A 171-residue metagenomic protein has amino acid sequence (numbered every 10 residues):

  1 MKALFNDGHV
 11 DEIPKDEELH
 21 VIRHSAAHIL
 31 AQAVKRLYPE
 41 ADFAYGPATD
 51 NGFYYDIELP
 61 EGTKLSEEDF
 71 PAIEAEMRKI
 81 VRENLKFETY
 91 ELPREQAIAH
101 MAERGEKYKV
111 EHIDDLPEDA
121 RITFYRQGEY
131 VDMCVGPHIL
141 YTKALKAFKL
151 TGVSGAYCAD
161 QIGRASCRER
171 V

Functional and structural regions predicted by a protein language model:
M1-I22, D42-G46, Y54-R170: Auxiliary tRNA-acceptor-end handling modules of aminoacyl-tRNA synthetases
E18-Y38, A48-T49: Active/ligand-binding-proximal structured segments within catalytic/core domains that scaffold catalytic residues
